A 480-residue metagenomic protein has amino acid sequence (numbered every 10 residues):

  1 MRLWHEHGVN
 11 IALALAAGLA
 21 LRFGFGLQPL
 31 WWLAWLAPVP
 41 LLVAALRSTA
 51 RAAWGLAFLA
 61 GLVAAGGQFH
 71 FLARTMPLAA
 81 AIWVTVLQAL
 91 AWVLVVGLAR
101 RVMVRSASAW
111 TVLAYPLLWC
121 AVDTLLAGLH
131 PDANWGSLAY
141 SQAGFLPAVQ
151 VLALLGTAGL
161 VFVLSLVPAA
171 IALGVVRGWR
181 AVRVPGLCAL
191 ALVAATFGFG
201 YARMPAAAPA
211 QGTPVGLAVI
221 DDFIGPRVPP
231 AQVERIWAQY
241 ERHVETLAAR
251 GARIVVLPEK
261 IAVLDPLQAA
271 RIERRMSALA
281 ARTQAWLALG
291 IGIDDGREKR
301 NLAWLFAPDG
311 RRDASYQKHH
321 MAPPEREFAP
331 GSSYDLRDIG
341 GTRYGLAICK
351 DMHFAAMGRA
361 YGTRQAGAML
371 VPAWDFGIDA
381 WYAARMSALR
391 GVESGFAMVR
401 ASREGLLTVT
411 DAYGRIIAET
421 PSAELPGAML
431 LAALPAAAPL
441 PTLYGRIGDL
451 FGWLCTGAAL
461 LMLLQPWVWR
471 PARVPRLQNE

Functional and structural regions predicted by a protein language model:
M1-R203, G377, R390, L407-Y413 (+2 more regions): Membrane-embedded alpha-helical bundles of multi-pass enzymes that act on lipidic or dolichyl-linked glycan substrates
L72-A79, S106, L125-L155, A278 (+2 more regions): Active-site catalytic loop in hydrolytic enzyme cores
T75, W92, I254, A262 (+3 more regions): CN hydrolase (nitrilase-like) catalytic-core segments centered on the catalytic cysteine and neighboring Lys/Glu
V95, A99, E241-E245, Y334 (+1 more regions): Generic structural signal for well-ordered alpha-helices, preferentially at hydrophobic/aromatic core positions
A195-P205, G331-S333, A355: Glycine-rich, charged/polar anion/phosphate-binding loops that engage phosphate groups from diverse ligands
F199-P324, R337-G340, L346, K350: Soluble catalytic regions of membrane-associated enzymes that act on cell-envelope and secretory-pathway components
M321-G331, E424-A437: A short, polar/charged loop-to-alpha-helix boundary motif
V474-E480: Cytoplasmic C-terminal tails of single-pass
